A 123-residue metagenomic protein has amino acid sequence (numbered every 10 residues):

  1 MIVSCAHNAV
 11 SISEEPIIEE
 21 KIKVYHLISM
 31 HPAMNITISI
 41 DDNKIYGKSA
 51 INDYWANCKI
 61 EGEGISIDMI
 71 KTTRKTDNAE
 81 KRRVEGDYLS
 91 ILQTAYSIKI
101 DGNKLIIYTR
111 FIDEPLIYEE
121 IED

Functional and structural regions predicted by a protein language model:
V3-D123: Lipid interaction determinants
